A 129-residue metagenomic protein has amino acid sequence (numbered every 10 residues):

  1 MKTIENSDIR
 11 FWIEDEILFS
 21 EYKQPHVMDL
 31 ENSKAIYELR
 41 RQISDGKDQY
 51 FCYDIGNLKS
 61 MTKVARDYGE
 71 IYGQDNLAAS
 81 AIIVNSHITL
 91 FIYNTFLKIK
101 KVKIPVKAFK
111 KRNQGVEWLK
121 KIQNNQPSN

Functional and structural regions predicted by a protein language model:
M1-N129: Amphipathic, Lys/Arg-enriched alpha-helical "gate/interface" segment within cytosolic domains that mediates
